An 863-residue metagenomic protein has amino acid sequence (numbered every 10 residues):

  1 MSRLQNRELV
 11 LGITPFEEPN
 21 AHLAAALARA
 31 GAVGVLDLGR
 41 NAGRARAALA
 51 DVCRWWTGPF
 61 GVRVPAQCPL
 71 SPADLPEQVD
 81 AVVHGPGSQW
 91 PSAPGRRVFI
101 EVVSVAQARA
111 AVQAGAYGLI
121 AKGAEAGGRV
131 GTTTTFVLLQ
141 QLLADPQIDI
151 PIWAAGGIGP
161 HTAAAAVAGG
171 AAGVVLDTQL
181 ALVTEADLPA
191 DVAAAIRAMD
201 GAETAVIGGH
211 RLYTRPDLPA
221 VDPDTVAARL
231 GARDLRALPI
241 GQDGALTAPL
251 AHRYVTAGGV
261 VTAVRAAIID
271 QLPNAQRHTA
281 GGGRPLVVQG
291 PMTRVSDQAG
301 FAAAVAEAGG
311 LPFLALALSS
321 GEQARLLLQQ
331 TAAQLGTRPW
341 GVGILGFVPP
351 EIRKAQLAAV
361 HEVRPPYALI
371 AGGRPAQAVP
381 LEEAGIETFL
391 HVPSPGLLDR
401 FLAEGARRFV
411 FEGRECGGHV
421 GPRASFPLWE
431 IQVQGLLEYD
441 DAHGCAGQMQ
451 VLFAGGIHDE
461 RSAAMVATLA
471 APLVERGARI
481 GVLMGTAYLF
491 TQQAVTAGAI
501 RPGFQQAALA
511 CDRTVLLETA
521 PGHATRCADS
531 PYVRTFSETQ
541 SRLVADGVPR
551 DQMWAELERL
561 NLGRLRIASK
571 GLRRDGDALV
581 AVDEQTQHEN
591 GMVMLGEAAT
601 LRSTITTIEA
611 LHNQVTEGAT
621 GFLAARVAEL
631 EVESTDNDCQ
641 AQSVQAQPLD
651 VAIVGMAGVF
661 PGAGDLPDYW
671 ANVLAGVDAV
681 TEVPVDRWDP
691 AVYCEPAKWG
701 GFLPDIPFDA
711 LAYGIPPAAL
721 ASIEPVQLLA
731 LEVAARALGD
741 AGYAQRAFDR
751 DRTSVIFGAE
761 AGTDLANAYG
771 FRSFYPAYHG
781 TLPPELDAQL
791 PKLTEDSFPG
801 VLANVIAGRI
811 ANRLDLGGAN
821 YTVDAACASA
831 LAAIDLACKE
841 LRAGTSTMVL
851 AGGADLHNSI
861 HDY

Functional and structural regions predicted by a protein language model:
M1-P151, G231-R233, L238-A446, T794-E795: Active-site entrance/lid segments in N-terminal catalytic domains of soluble metabolic enzymes
L23, A108, Q113, A126-W153 (+4 more regions): Conserved active-site-proximal phosphate/metal-binding subdomains
L27, L119, D177, Q289 (+12 more regions): Conserved small-residue
D74, V112-Q113, V130-T133, A164-A168 (+12 more regions): Short acidic, glycine/serine/threonine-rich loops at helix termini
R96-S104, A155-P160, L188, I386-S394 (+2 more regions): Active-site glycine- and acidic-residue-rich loops that bind and position anionic ligands or nucleotide-like cofactors
G118, T135-Q141, A172, A359-H361 (+8 more regions): A glycine- and small-aliphatic-rich helix-loop capping segment at beta-alpha/alpha-beta transitions that lines
E125, G157-I158, E415, G456-I457 (+4 more regions): Acidic, glycine-rich active-site loops and adjacent beta-strand->loop/helix elements that engage anionic groups
A641-Y863: Cys-dependent condensing catalytic cores that perform Claisen condensation/acyl-transfer in fatty-acid/polyketide
